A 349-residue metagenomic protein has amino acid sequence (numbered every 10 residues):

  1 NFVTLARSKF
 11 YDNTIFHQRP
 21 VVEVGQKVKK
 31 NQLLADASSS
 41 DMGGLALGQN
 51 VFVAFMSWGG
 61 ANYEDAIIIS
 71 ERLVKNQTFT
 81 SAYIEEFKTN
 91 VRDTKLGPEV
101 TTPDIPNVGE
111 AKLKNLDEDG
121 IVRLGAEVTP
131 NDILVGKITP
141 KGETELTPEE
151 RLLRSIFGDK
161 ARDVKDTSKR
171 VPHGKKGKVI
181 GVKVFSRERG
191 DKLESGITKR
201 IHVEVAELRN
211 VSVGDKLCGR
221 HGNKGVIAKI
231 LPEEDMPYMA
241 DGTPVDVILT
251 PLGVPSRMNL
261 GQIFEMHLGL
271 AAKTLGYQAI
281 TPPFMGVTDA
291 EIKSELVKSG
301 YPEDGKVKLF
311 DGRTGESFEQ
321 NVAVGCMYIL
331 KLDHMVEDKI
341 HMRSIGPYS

Functional and structural regions predicted by a protein language model:
N1-H17: Cyclophilin-like peptidyl-prolyl cis-trans isomerases
Q18-S349: Intrinsically disordered, low-complexity regulatory segments
